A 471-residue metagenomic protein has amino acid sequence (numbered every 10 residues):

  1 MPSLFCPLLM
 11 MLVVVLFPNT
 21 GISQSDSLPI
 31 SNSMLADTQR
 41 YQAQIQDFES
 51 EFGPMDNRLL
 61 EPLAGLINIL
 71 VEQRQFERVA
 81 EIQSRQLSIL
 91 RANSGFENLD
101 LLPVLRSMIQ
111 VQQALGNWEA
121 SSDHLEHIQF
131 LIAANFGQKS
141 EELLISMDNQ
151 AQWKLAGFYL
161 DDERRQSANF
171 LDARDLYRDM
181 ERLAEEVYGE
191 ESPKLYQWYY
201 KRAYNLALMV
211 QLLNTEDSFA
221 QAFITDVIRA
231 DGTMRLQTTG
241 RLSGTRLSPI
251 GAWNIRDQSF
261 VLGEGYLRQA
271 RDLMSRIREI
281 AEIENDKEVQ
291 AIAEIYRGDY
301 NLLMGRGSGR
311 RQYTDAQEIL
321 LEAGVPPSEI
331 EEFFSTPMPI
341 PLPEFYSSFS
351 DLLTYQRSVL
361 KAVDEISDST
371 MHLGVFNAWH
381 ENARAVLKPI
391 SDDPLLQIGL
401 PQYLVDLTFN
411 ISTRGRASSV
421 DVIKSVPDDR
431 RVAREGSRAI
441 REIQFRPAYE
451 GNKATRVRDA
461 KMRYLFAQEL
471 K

Functional and structural regions predicted by a protein language model:
G21-N68, Q73: N-terminal leader/linker segments that initiate helical-solenoid repeat arrays
S31-Q44, Q75-R85, W118-Q129, R165-R182 (+3 more regions): Helix-turn-helix repeat elements of alpha-solenoid scaffolds
D47-E51, I69, I89-N93, V111 (+6 more regions): Residue position in alpha-helical solenoids
G53-D56, L70, Q152, L171-R174 (+2 more regions): Charge-biased low-complexity segments
G53-L60, S94-L102, F136-L144, Y188-Y196 (+2 more regions): Helix N-cap/loop-to-helix boundary motif
P62, I82, V104, S146 (+6 more regions): The tetratricopeptide repeat
Q73, L115, G157, R164-S167 (+3 more regions): Structural motif corresponding to the intra-repeat A-B loop/turn of tetratricopeptide repeats
